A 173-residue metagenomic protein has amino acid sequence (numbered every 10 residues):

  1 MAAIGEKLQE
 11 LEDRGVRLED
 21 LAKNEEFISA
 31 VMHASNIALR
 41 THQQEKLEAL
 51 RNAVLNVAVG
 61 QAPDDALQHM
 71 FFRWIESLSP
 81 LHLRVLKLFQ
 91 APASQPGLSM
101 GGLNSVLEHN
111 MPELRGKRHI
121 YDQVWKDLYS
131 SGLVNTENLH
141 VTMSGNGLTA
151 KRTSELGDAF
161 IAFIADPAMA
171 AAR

Functional and structural regions predicted by a protein language model:
M1-Q61: Charge-rich, amphipathic alpha-helical segments
R40, Q44-R173: Long, helix-rich, hydrophobic modules that act as membrane-proximal anchors or helical bundle/coiled-coil regulators
